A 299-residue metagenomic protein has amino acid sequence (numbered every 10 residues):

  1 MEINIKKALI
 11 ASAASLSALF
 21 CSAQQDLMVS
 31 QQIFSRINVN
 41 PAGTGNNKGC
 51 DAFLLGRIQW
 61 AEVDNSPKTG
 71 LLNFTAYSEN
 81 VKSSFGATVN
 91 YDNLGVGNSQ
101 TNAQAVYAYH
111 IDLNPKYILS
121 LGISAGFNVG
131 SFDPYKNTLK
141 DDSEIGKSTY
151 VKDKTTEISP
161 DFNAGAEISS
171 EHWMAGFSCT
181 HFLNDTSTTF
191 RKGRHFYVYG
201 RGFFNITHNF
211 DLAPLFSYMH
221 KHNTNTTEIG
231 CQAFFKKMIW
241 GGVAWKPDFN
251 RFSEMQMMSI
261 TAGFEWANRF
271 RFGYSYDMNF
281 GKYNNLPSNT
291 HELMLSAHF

Functional and structural regions predicted by a protein language model:
E2-S12: Bacterial N-terminal signal peptides that target proteins for export
Q24-F299: Subset of outer-membrane beta-barrel
